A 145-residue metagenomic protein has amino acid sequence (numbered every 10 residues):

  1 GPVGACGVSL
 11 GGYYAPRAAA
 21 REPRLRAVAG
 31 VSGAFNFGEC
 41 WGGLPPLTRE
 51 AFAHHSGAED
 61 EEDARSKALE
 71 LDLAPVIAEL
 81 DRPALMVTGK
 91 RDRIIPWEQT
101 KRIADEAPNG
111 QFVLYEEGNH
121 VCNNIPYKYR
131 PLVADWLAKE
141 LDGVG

Functional and structural regions predicted by a protein language model:
G1-S9: Alpha/beta-hydrolase fold nucleophile elbow
R17-S66: Hydrolase active-site cap/lid region
E79-D81, M86-T88, D92: Short beta-strand/loop motif that positions the catalytic acidic residue of the alpha/beta-hydrolase fold
P96-D105: Short alpha-helix in the alpha/beta-hydrolase fold that links the catalytic acid
A104-V121: Catalytic histidine neighborhood in serine/cysteine hydrolases with alpha/beta-hydrolase-type architecture
G118-R130: Catalytic histidine-centered segment of alpha/beta-hydrolase-like enzymes
K139-G145: Alpha/beta-hydrolase-fold serine-hydrolase catalytic core, especially in secreted/extracellular enzymes
